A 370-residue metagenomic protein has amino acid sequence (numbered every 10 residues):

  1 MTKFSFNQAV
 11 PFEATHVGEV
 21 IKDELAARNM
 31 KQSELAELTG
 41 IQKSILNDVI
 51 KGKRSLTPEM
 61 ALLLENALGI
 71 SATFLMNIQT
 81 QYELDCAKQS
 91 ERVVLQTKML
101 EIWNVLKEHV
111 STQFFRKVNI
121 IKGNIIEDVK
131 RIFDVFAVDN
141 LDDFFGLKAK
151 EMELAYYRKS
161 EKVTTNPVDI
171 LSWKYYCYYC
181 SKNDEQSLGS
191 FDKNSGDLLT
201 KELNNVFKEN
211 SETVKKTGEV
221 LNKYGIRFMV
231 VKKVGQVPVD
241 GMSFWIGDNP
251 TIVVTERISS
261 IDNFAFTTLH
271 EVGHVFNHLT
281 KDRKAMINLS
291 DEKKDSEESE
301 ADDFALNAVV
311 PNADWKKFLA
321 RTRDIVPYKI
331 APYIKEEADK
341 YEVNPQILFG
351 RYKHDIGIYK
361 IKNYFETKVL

Functional and structural regions predicted by a protein language model:
T2-L370: Active-site hotspot residues in diverse enzymes, especially metal/ion-binding acidic/histidine motifs
